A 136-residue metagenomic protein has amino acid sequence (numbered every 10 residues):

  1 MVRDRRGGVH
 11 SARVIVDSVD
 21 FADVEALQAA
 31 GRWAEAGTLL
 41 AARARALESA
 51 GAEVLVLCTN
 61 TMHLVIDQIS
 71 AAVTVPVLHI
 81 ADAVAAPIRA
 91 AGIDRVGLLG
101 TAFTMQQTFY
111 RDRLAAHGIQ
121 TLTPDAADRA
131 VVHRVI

Functional and structural regions predicted by a protein language model:
M1-T38, R111-I136: N-terminal glycine-rich anion-binding loop in soluble enzyme alpha/beta folds
R6-V9, I69-A90, T123-P124: Short, acidic/small-residue loops that bind anionic groups at enzyme active sites
V19, D82, G100-T101: Cofactor-binding loop segments of dinucleotide-utilizing enzymes, especially the Rossmann-like FAD- and NAD(P)+-binding
A34-R45, L78-V96: Hydrophobic alpha-helical segments within soluble ligand-binding/sensing domains
E35-I69: N-terminal glycine-rich phosphate/adenylate-binding segment common to multiple enzyme folds
G51-L55, V75, R95, Q120: Short active-site oxyanion
I93-H117, L122-T123: Short, glycine-/small-residue-rich phosphate/pyrophosphate-handling segment
